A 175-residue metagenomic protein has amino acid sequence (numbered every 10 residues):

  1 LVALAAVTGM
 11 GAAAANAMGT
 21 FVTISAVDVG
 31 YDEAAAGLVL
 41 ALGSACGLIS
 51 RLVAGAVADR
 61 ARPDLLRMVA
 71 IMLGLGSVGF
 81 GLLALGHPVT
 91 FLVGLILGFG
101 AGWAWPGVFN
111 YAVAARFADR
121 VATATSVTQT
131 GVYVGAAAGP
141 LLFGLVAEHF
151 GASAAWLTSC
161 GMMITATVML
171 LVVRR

Functional and structural regions predicted by a protein language model:
L1-L52: Extracytoplasmic gate region of multi-pass secondary transporters
M10, L42, C46, L75 (+4 more regions): Small/hydrophobic positions within alpha-helical transmembrane segments of multi-pass membrane transporters
I24, G107-R116: Intracellular helix-loop hinge segments at the cytoplasmic ends of transmembrane helices in 12-TM rocker-switch-type
D32-L40, F91, V121, T125: Juxtamembrane helix-start elements in MFS-like secondary transporters
S50-P63, A147: Helix-to-loop junctions at the C-terminal end of transmembrane segments in multipass secondary transporters
R62-F109: C-terminal transmembrane helical hairpin of 12-TM major facilitator-type secondary transporters
A118-A152, S159: A late C-terminal transmembrane helix in Major Facilitator Superfamily
T158-R175: Multi-pass alpha-helical transporter architecture, strongest for 12-TM Major Facilitator/SLC carriers used
